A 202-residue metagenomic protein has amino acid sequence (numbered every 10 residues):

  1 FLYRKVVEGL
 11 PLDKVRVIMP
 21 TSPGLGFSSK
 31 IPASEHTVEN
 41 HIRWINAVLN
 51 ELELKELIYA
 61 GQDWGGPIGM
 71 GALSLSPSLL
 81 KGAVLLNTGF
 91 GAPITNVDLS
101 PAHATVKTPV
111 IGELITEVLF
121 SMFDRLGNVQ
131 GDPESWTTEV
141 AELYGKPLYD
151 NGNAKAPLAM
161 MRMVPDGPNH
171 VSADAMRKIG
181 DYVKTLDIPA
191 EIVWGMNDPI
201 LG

Functional and structural regions predicted by a protein language model:
F1-F27: Conserved HGGG/HGGXW glycine-rich cap/lid loop of the alpha/beta-hydrolase fold
L25-K55, A60, W64-G202: Flexible "cap/lid" subdomain of the alpha/beta-hydrolase fold that forms the substrate-access gate
